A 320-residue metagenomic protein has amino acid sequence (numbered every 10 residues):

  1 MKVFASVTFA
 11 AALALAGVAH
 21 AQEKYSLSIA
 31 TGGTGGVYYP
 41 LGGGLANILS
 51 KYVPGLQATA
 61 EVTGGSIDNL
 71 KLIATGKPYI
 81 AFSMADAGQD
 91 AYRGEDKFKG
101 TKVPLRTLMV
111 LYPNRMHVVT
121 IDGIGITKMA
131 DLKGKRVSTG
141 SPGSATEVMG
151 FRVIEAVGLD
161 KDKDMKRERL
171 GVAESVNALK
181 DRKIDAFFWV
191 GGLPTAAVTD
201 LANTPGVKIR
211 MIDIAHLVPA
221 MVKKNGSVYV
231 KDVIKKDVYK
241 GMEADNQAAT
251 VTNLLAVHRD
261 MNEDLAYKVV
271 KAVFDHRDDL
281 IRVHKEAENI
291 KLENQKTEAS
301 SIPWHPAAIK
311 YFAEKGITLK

Functional and structural regions predicted by a protein language model:
M1-T8: Bacterial N-terminal signal peptides that target proteins for export
F9-L15: Hydrophobic helical h-region of N-terminal Sec-dependent signal peptides in bacterial secretory/periplasmic proteins
L15-A21: Sec/Tat signal peptide C-region and signal peptidase I cleavage site
Q22-E23, F98-P104, Y112, M116-P142 (+3 more regions): Hinge/capping helix and adjacent helix->loop/strand transition within the periplasmic-binding protein
Q22-S141, F151, M211: Short, glycine-/small- and polar/acidic-enriched structural segments that line small-molecule recognition paths
S26, S50-T63, E155-L170, K183-A186 (+2 more regions): A local structural motif
A85-A87, E95-K97, D122-I124, K161-M261: Pocket-lining segment of extracytoplasmic ligand-binding domains
E174, D181, G191-D213, M221-K224 (+2 more regions): An extracytoplasmic/periplasmic, membrane-proximal ligand-sensing/linker region
